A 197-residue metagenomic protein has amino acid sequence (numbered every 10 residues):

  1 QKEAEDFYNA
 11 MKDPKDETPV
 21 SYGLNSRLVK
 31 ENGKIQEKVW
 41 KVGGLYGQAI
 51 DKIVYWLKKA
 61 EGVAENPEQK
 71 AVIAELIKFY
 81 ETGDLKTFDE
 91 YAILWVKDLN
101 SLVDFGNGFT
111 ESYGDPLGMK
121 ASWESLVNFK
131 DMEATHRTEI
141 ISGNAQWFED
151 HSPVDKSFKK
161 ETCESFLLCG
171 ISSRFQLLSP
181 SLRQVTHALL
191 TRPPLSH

Functional and structural regions predicted by a protein language model:
K2-H197: Fold-level signature of zinc-dependent metallopeptidase catalytic domains
